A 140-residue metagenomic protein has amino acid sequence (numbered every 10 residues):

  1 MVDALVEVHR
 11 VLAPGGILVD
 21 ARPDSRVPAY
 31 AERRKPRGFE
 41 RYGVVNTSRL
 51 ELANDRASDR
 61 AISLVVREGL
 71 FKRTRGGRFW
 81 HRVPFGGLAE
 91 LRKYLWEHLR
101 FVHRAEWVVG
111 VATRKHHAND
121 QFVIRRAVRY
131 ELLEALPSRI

Functional and structural regions predicted by a protein language model:
M1, R26-V27, P84: Alpha-helix N-cap/loop-to-helix initiation residues
V2-I17: A short glycine-rich, Lys/Arg-flanked "PGG" loop and its adjoining helix->strand segment in the class I
E7, G38, A57-A61: Non-catalytic alpha-helical scaffold/packing segments enriched in small hydrophobic residues
A13, A21, E32, A53-A61 (+1 more regions): Conserved short hydrophobic patches within well-ordered secondary structure
I17-A53: Conserved class I S-adenosyl-L-methionine
V44-G77: Active-site capping/gating segments
R67-I140: Conserved Class I S-adenosyl-L-methionine
